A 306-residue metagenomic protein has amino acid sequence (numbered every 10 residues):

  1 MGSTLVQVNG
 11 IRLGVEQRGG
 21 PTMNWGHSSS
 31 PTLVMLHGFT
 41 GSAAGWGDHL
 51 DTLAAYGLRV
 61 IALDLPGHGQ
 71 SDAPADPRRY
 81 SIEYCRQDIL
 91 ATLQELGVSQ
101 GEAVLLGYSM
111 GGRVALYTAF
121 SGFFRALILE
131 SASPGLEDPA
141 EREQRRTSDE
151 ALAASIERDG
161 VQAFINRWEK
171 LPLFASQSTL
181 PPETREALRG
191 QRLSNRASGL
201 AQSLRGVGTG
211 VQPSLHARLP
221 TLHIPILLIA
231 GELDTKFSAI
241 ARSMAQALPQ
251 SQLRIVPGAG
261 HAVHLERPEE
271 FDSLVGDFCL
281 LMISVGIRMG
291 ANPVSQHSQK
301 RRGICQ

Functional and structural regions predicted by a protein language model:
I11-A73: Conserved HGGG/HGGXW glycine-rich cap/lid loop of the alpha/beta-hydrolase fold
Y84-E102: Conserved acidic catalytic loop of the alpha/beta-hydrolase fold
G107, G111, A115: Gly/Ala-rich beta-loop-alpha elbow adjacent to hydrolase catalytic centers
Y117-F120, F124-E157: Flexible "cap/lid" loop of the alpha/beta hydrolase fold
P139-E143, S155-R218: Conserved alpha/beta-hydrolase catalytic His-Asp/Glu region
L222, L228-A230: Short beta-strand/loop motif that positions the catalytic acidic residue of the alpha/beta-hydrolase fold
T235-I240: Conserved alpha/beta-hydrolase "acid-adjacent" motif
A259-P268, D272: Catalytic histidine-centered segment of alpha/beta-hydrolase-like enzymes
